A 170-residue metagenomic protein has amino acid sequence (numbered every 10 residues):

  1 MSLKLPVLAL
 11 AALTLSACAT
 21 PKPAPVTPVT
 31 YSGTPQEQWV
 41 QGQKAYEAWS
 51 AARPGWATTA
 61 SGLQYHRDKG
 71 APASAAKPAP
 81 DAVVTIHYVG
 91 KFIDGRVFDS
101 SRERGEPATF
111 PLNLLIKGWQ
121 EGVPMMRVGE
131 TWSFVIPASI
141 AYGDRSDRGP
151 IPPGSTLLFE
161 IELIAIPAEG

Functional and structural regions predicted by a protein language model:
S2-L8, C18-G170: Cross-family detector of peptidyl-prolyl cis-trans isomerase
A12-L15: Bacterial Sec-type N-terminal signal peptides, specifically the leucine/valine-rich hydrophobic h-region
